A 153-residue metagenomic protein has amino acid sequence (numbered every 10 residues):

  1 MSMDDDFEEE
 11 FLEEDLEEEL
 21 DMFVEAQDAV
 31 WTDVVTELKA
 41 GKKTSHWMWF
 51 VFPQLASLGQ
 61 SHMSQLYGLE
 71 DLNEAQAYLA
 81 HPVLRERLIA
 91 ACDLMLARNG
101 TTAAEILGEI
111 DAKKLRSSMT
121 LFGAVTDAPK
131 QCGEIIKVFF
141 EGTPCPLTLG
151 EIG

Functional and structural regions predicted by a protein language model:
S2-T32, L147: Extreme N-terminal tail/first-helix region
V24-E37, L96-A103: Short amphipathic alpha-helical segments and their helix-coil junctions
V35, Q76, M119-T120, K137: Amphipathic alpha-helical segments within well-ordered protein domains
E37-L72: Hydrophobic/aromatic-rich, well-ordered segments within soluble, folded domains that form packed cores
K43-F50, R87, D111-S118, Q131 (+1 more regions): Residue-level detector of well-ordered alpha-helical segments, enriched for hydrophobic/aromatic packing positions
G68-R87, P146-L149, G153: C-terminal end-helix/capping segment
A77-F122: Mid-chain, well-packed structural core segment of small domains
V125-G153: Charged phosphate-binding loop/patch that engages nucleotide di/tri-phosphates or the phosphate backbone of nucleic
